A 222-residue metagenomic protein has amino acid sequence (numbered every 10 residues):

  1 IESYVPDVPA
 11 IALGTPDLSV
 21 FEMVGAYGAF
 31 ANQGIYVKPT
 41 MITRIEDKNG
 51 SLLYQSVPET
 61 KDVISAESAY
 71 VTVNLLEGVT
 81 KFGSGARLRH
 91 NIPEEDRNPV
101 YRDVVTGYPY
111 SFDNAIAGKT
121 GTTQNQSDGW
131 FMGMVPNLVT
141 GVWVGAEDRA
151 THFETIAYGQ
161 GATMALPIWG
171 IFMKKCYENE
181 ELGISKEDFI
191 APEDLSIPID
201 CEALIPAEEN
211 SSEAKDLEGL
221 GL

Functional and structural regions predicted by a protein language model:
I1-G25: Mid-domain, small-residue-enriched loop/turn segments at the edges of structured enzyme/sensor domains
D17-L220: A penicillin-recognizing enzyme superfamily signal
